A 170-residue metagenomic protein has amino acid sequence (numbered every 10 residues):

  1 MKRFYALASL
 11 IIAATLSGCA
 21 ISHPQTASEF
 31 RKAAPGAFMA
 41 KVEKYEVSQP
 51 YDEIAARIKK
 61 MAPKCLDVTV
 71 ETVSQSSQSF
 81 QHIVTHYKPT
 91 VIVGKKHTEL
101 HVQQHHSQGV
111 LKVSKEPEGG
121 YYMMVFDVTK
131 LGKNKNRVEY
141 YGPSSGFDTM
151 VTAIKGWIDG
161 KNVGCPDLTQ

Functional and structural regions predicted by a protein language model:
M1-A8: Bacterial N-terminal signal peptides that target proteins for export
I11-I12: Repetitive helical segments and hydrophobic/amphipathic motifs
T15-G18: C-terminal motif of bacterial Sec signal peptides marking the signal peptidase cleavage site
I21-Q170: Ser/Thr-rich, low-complexity intrinsically disordered terminal regions
